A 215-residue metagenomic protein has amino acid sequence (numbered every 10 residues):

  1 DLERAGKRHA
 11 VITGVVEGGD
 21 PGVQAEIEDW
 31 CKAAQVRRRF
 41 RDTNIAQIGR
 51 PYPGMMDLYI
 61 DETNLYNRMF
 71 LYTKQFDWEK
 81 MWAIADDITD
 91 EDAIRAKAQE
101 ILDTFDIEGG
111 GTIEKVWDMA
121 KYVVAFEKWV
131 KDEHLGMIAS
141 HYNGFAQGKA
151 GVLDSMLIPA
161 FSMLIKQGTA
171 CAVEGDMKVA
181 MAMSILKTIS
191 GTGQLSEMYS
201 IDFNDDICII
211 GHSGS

Functional and structural regions predicted by a protein language model:
D1-A98, L102-F105: Cap/lid and interdomain-hinge subdomains that line or gate substrate/regulatory clefts in soluble alpha/beta enzymes
E17, P51-M55, I84-D87, G109-V116 (+2 more regions): Hydrophobic alpha-helical scaffolding
G18, G22-A25, F40, M56-I60 (+3 more regions): Conserved active-site and cofactor/substrate-binding residues in soluble primary-metabolism enzymes
E28-C31, I48, G109, K121 (+1 more regions): A near-ubiquitous, low-amplitude feature marking generic local secondary-structure context
N64, R68-Y72, D118-S215: Anaerobic metallocofactor- and corrinoid-dependent redox/one-carbon enzyme cores, especially those from methanogenesis
K97-E127: Active-site loops and adjacent core secondary-structure elements that bind or stabilize anionic groups
